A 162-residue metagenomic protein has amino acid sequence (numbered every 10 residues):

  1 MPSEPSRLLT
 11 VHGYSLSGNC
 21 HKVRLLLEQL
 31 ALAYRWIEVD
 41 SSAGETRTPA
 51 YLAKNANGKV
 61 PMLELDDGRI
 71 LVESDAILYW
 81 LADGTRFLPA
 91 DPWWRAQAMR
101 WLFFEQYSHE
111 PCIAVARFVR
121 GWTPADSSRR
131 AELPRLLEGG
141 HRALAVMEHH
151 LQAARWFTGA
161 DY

Functional and structural regions predicted by a protein language model:
M1-L16, H21-P134: GST-like domain detector, emphasizing the conserved glutathione-binding G-site in the N-terminal thioredoxin-like
S108, A160-Y162: Proteins with a high burden of low-complexity, intrinsically disordered sequence enriched in S/T/G/P/A and R, requiring
E132-L151: Amphipathic alpha-helical packing segments from all-alpha helical-bundle domains
H149-A160: Surface-exposed helix-capping loop/turn segments at secondary-structure junctions
